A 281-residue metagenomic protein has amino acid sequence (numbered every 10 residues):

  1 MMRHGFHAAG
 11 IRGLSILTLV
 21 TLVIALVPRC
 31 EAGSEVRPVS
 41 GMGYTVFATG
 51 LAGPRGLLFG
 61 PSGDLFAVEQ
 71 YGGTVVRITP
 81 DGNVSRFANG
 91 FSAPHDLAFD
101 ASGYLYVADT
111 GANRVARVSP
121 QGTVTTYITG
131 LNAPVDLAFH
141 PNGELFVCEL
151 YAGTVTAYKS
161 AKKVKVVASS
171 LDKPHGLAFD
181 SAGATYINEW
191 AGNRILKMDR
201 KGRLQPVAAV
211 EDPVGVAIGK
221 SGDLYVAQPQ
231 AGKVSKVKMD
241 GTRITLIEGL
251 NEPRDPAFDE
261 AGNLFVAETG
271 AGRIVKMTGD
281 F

Functional and structural regions predicted by a protein language model:
M1-A9: N-terminal secretory signal peptides that target proteins for export/translocation
G13-A25: Bacterial N-terminal signal peptides
G33-G50: A short helix->beta-strand "capping" segment at the edge of beta-propeller domains
G43-A48, N83-A88, T123-I128, K163-S169 (+2 more regions): A short beta-strand motif characteristic of beta-propeller blades
T49-S62, G90-Y104, G130-E144, L150-Y151 (+6 more regions): Beta-rich, blade/repeat-based domains predominating in secreted/periplasmic proteins but also intracellular
T74-R77, N113-A116, G153-A157, R194-K197 (+2 more regions): A short loop-to-beta-strand structural motif that recurs across blades of beta-propeller domains
I78-N83, V118-T123, Y158-K162, M198-R203 (+2 more regions): Short loop/turn segments that connect beta-strands within beta-propeller blades
